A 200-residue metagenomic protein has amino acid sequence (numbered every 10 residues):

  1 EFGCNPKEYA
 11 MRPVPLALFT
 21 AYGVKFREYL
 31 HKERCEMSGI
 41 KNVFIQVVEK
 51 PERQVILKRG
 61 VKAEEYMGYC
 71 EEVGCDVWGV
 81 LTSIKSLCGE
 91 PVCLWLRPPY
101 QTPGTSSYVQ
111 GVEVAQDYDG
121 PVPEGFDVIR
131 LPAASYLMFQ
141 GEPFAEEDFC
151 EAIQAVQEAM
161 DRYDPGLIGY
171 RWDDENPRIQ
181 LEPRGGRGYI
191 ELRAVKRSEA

Functional and structural regions predicted by a protein language model:
E1-V14: Alpha-helical DNA-contacting segments of helix-turn-helix folds
L18-A200: A solvent-exposed interaction/effector surface
